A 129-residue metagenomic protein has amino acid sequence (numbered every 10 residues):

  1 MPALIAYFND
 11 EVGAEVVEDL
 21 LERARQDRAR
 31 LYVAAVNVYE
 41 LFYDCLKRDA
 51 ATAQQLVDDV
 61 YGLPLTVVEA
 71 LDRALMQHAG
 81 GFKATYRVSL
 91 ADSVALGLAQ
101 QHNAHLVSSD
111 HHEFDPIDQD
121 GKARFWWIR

Functional and structural regions predicted by a protein language model:
P2-V33, L46-V57: Short, well-structured N-terminal submotif of metal-dependent ribonuclease cores
A3, N37-V38, L75, V94-A95 (+1 more regions): Alpha-helix capping/helix-boundary segments
I5, Y39-F42, G80: Amphipathic alpha-helical segments within well-ordered protein domains
V36-E69: Active-site-proximal, substrate-binding regions of enzyme catalytic domains and RNA-binding/basic surfaces
G62-A84: Acidic catalytic patch
V67-V68, L96-R129: Acidic, PIN/NYN-like endoribonuclease modules and their adjacent C-terminal/linker elements
